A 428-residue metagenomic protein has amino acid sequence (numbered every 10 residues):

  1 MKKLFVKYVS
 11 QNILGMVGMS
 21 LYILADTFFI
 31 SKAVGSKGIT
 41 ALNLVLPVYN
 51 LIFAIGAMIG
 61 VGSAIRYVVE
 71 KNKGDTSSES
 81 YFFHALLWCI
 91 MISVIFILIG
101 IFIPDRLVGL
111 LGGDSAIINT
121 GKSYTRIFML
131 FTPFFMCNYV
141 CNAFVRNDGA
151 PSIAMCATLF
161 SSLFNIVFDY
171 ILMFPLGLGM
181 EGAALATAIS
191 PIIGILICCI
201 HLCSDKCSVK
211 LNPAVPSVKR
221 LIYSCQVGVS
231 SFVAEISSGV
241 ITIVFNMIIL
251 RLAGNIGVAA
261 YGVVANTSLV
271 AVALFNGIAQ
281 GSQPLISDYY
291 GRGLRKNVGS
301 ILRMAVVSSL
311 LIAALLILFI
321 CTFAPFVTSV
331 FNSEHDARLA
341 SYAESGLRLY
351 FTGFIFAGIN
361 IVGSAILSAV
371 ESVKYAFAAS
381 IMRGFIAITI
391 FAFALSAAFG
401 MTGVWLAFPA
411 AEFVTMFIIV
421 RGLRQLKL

Functional and structural regions predicted by a protein language model:
M1-I13, Y67-F131, L178-V229, I286-T352 (+1 more regions): Short alpha-helical transmembrane segments in multi-pass integral membrane proteins
M1-V34, P47-G62, R66, I90-I97 (+4 more regions): N-terminal transmembrane alpha-helices
K7-D26, I127, N138, S161 (+5 more regions): Transmembrane helical elements of multi-pass membrane transporters/channels
L21-T40, V108-S115, I171-L178, G239-N266 (+4 more regions): Helix-terminus/linker motif at the lipid-water interface of multi-pass membrane proteins
T27, G100, A143, D169 (+9 more regions): Structural signal for membrane-spanning alpha-helices in multi-pass inner-membrane proteins, emphasizing helix cores
S36-P47, G121, T125, A184 (+2 more regions): Small-residue hotspots at the loop-to-helix junctions and early N-terminal turns of transmembrane alpha-helices
I39-L98, F135-A154, A260-A324, A357-A379 (+1 more regions): Small-residue-rich hydrophobic transmembrane alpha-helices
G60, I127-R146, A154-N165, A183-C198 (+4 more regions): Short runs within selected transmembrane alpha-helices of multi-pass transporters and secretion channels
